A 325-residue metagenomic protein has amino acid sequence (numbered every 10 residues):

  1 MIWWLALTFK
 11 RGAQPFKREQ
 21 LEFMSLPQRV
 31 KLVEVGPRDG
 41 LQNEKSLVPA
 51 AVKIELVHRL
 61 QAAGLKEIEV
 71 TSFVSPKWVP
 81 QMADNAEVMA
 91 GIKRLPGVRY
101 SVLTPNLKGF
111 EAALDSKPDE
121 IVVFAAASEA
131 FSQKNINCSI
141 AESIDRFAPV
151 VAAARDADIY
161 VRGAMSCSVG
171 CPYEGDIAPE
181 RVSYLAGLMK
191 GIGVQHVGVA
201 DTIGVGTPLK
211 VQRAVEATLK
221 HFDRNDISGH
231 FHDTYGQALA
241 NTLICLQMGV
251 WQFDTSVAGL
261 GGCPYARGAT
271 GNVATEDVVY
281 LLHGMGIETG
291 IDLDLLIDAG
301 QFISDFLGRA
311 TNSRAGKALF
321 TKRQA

Functional and structural regions predicted by a protein language model:
M1-I2: Short hydrophobic transmembrane-like helices used for membrane targeting/insertion
A6, F16-A325: Catalytic cores and adjacent flexible loops of soluble metabolic enzymes that perform enolate/carbanion chemistry on
